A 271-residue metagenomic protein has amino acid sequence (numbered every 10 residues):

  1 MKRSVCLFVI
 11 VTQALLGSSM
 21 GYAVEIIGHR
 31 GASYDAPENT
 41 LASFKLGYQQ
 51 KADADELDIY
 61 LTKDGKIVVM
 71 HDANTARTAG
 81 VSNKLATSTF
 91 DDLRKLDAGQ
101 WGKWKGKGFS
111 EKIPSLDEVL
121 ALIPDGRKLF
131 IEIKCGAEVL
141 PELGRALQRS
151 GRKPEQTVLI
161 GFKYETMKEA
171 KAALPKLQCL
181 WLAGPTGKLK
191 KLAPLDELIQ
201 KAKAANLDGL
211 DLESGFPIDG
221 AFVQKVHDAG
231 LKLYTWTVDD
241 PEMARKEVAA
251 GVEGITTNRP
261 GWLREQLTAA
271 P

Functional and structural regions predicted by a protein language model:
M1-F8: Bacterial N-terminal signal peptides that target proteins for export
R3, G17-S18: Intrinsically disordered, low-complexity segments enriched in Ser/Pro/Gly/Ala and basic residues
F8-G17: Bacterial N-terminal signal peptides
S19-P271: Phosphate-group recognition and catalysis centered on beta-loop-alpha active-site segments
